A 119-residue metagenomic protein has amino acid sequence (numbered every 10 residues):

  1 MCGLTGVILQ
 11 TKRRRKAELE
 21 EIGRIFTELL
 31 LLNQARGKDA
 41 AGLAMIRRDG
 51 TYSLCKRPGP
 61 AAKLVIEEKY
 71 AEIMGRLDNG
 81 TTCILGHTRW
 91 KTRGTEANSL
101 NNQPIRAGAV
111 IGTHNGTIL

Functional and structural regions predicted by a protein language model:
M1-T117: N-terminal glutamine amidotransferase
